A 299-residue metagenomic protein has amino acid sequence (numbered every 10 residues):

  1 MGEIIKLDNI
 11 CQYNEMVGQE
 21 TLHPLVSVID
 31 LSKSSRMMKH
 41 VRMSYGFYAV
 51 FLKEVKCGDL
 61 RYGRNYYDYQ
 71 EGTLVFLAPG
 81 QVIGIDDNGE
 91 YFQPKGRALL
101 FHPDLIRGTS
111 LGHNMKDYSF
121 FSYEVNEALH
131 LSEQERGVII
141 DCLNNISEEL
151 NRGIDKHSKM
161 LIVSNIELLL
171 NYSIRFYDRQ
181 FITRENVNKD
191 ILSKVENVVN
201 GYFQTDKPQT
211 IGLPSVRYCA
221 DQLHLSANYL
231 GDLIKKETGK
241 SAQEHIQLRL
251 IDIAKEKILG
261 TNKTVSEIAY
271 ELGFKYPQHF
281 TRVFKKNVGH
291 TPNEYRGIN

Functional and structural regions predicted by a protein language model:
M1-D68: Generic protein-terminus/edge-of-domain signal
R64-A78: Short acidic-glycine-tyrosine-enriched beta hairpin
G72, L230, H279-F280, F284: Short hydrophobic/aromatic patch on the recognition helix
N88-I154: A hydrophobic/aromatic-rich effector-binding and dimerization subdomain of bacterial HTH-type transcriptional regulators
G137-N197: An amphipathic alpha-helical interaction segment
V163, E185-L225, E244-K263: A short, Lys/Arg-enriched amphipathic alpha-helix from helix-turn-helix/homeodomain DNA-binding modules
K236-K275, G297-N299: Terminal helix-turn-helix DNA-binding modules in bacterial transcription factors
T281-N299: …primarily DNA-binding HTH/wHTH and HhH modules…
